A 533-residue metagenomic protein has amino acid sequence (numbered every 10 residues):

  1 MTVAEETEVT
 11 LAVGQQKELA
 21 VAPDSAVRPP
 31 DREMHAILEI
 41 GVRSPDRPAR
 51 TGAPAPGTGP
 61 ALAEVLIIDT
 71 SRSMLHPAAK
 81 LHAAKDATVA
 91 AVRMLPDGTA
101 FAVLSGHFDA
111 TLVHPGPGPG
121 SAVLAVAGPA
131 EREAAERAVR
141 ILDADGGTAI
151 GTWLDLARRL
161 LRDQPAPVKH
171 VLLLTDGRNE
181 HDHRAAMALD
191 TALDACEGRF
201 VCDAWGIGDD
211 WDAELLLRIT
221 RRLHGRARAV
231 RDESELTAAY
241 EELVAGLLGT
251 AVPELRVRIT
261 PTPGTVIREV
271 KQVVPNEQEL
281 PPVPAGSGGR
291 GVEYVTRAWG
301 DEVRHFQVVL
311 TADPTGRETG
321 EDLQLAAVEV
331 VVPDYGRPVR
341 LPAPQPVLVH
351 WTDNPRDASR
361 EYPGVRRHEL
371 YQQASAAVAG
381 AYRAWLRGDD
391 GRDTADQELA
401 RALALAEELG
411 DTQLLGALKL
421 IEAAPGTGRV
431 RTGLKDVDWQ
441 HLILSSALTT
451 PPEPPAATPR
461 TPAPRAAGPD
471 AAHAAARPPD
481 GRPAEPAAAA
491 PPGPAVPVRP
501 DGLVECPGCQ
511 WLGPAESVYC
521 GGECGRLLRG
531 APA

Functional and structural regions predicted by a protein language model:
V3, D190-V201, A213-P333: Acidic, polar loop-rich interaction surfaces within structured domains
E5-Q15, P23, P29-E254, T315-G316 (+1 more regions): Exposed acidic/Ser/Thr-rich ligand/metal-binding surfaces
V9-K17, A22-P23, G41-R43, L66-I67 (+3 more regions): PAZ/PAZ-like end-binding module
K17-L19, P253-L255, G502-V504: Short structural boundary motif marking the start of a folded domain
D31, G57, W299-D301, G513: Surface-exposed coil/turn segments at beta-strand junctions on protein surfaces, enriched
I37-E39, H305-V309, L512: Ordered hydrophobic segments in well-structured contexts
A312-G521, L527-R529, A533: Long, acidic serine/threonine- and proline-rich intrinsically disordered regions
